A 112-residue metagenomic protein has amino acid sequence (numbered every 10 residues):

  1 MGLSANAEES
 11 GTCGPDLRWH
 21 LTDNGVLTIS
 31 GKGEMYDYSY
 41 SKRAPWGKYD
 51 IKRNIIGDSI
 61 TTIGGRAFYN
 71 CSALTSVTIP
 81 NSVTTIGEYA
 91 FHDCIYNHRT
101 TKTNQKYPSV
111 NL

Functional and structural regions predicted by a protein language model:
S4-E9: Boundary at the C-terminal end of the N-terminal hydrophobic targeting segment
T12-G14, H20, E34-Y49, I55-I56 (+1 more regions): A composition-driven surface/loop motif
V26-K32, Y49-T62, S72-T85, C94-L112: Structural signature of tandem-repeat unit edges
